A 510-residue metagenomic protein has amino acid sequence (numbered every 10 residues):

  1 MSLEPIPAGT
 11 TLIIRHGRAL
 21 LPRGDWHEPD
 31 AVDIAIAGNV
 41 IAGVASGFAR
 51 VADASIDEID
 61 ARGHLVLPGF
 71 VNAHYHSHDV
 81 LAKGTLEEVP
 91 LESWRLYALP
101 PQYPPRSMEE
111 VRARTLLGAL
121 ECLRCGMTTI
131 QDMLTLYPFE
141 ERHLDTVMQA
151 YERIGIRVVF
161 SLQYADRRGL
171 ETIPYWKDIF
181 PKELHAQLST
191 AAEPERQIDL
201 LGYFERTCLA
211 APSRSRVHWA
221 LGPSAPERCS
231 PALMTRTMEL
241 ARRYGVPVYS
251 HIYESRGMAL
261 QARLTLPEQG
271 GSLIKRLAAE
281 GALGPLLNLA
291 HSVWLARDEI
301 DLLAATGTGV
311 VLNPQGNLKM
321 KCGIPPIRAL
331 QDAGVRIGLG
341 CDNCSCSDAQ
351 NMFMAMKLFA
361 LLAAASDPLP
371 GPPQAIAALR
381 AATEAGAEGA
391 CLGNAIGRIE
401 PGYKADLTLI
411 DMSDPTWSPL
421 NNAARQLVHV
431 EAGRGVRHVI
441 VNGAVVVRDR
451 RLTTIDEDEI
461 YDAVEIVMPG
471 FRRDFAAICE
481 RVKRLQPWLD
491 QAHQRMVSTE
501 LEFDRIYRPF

Functional and structural regions predicted by a protein language model:
M1-D53, H64-L65: N-terminal metal-binding scaffold of metallo-dependent hydrolase/deaminase domains
P7-R15, V51-Y97, L116, L120-R124 (+1 more regions): Replace "His-x-His-based motif
L81-A113, R167-A192, R256-G284, T306-G309 (+1 more regions): Active-site gating loops and adjacent loop-to-helix segments of metal-dependent hydrolytic enzymes
K83-R157, Q197-R214, E465-G470: Alpha-helical scaffold segments that flank or form the walls of functional sites
R142-S292: Metal-coordinating catalytic core of metallo-dependent amide/deamination hydrolases
A279-L283, R328-W417, V430: His/Asp/Glu-enriched, well-ordered alpha-helical/loop segment that forms or immediately abuts the divalent-metal
K404-Y461: C-terminal cap of metal-dependent C-N hydrolases
D458, D462, I466, C479 (+1 more regions): C-terminal regulatory/interaction regions
